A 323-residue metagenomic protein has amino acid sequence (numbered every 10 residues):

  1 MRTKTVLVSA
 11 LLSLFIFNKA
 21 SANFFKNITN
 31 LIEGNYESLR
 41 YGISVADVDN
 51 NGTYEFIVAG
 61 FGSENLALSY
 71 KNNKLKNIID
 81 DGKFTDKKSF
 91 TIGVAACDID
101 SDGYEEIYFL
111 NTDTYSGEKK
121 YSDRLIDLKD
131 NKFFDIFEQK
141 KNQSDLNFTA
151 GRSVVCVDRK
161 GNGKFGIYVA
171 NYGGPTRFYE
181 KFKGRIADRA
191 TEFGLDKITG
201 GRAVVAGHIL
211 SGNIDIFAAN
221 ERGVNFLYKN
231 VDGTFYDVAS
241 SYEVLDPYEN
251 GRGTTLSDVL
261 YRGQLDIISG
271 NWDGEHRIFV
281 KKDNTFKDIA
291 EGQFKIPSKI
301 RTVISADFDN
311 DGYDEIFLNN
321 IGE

Functional and structural regions predicted by a protein language model:
M1-L7: Bacterial N-terminal signal peptides that target proteins for export
S9-F15: Bacterial N-terminal signal peptides
A22-K26, E64-I78, G117-I136, G174-R189 (+3 more regions): Beta-propeller blade repeat segments, especially FG-GAP/WD-type strand-to-loop junctions in 6- to 7-bladed propeller
L31-I43, F61, G82-A95, Q139-V155 (+3 more regions): Repeat-based blade/solenoid architectures
I43-N51, A96-D102, C156-N162, D188 (+3 more regions): Acidic, divalent-cation-chelating loop motifs in proteins
N50-G60, S101-N111, G161-A170, S211-A219 (+2 more regions): Acidic/hydrophobic-patterned starts of short beta strands in beta-sheet-rich repeat architectures
D80-T149, V155, I167-Y168: A generic tandem-repeat structural signature
F133-Y228, D232, Y236-D258, G270-G274: Solenoidal tandem-repeat scaffolds enriched in leucines and small polar residues
